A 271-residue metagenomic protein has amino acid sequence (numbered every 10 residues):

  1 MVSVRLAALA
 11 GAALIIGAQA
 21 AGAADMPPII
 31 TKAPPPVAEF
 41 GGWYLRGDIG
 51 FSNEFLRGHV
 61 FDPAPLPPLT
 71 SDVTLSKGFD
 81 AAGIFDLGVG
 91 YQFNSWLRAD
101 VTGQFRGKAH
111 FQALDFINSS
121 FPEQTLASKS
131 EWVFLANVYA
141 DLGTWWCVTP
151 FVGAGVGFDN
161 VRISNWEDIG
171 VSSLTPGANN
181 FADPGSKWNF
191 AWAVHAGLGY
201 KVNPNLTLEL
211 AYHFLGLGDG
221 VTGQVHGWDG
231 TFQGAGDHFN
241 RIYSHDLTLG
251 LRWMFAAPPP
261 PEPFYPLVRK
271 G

Functional and structural regions predicted by a protein language model:
M1-A8: Bacterial N-terminal signal peptides that target proteins for export
A10-G11, A21: Cleavable N-terminal signal peptides
A21-L87, G250-A256: Short glycine/proline- and aromatic-enriched beta-strand/turn motifs that initiate or cap beta-hairpins
L45-D48, N189, H195-T222, D237-I242 (+1 more regions): K/E-rich alpha-helical interaction surfaces of small helical-bundle regulatory domains
G47-F51, L87-Y91, V101-G103, A136-A140 (+4 more regions): Residues on the lipid-exposed face of transmembrane beta-strands in outer-membrane beta-barrel proteins
E54-D80, Q104-F134, D159-N189, L217-D246: Extracellular/periplasm-exposed beta-strand and loop segments of Gram-negative cell-envelope proteins, dominated by
W96-A99, W146-V148, V202-L208, A257-E262: Repeated loop/turn-to-beta-strand initiation elements of outer-membrane beta-barrel proteins
R241-G271: Outer-membrane beta-barrel "beta-signal"
